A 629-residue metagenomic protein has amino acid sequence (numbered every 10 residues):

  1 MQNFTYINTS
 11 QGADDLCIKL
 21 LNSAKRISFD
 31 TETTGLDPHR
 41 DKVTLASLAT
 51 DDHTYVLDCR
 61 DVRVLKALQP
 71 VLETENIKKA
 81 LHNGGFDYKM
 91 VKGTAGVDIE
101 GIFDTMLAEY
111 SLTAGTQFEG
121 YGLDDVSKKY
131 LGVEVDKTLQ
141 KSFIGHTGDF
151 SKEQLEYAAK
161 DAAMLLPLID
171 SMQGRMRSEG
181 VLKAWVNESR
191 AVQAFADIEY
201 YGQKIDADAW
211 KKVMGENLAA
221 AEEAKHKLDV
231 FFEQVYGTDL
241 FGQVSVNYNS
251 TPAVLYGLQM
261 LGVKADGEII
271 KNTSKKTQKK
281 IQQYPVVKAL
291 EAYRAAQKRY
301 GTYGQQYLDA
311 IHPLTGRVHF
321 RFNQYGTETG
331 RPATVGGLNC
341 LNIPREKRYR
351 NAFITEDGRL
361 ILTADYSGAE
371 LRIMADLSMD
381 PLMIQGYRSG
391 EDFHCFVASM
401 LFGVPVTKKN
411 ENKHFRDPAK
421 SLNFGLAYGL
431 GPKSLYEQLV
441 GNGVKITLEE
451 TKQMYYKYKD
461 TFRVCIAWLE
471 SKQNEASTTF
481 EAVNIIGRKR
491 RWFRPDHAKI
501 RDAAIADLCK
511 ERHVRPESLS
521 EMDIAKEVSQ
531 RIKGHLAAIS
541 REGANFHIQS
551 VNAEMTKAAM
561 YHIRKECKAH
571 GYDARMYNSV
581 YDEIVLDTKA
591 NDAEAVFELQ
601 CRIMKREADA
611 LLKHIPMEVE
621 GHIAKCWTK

Functional and structural regions predicted by a protein language model:
M1-A13, T31-E32, A163-E346, G358-L360 (+5 more regions): Conserved "right-hand" nucleotidyltransferase catalytic core of DNA-directed polymerases
M1-L36, R40-V43: N- or domain-start disorder-to-order transition segments that initiate the globular core
Q2-N8, D37-R177, E188, E391 (+2 more regions): Active-site-proximal helix-loop-helix substrate-binding element of RNase H-like nuclease domains
T9-K25, P70-E73, R345-L360, K568: A short acidic-Thr-Gly-centered motif at the start of a beta-strand
I27-F29, I102-F103, I361-D365: Short hydrophobic beta-strand that contains or immediately precedes a catalytic carboxylate
S47-D52, V56-R60, L131, R321-T407: Function-dense linear segments that define catalytic or interfacial modules in macromolecule-processing proteins
Y200, F320, Y325, V404-Y572 (+3 more regions): Conserved catalytic core of nucleic-acid polymerases
E566-E618: C-terminal structured "cap/appendage" subdomains that terminate the fold
